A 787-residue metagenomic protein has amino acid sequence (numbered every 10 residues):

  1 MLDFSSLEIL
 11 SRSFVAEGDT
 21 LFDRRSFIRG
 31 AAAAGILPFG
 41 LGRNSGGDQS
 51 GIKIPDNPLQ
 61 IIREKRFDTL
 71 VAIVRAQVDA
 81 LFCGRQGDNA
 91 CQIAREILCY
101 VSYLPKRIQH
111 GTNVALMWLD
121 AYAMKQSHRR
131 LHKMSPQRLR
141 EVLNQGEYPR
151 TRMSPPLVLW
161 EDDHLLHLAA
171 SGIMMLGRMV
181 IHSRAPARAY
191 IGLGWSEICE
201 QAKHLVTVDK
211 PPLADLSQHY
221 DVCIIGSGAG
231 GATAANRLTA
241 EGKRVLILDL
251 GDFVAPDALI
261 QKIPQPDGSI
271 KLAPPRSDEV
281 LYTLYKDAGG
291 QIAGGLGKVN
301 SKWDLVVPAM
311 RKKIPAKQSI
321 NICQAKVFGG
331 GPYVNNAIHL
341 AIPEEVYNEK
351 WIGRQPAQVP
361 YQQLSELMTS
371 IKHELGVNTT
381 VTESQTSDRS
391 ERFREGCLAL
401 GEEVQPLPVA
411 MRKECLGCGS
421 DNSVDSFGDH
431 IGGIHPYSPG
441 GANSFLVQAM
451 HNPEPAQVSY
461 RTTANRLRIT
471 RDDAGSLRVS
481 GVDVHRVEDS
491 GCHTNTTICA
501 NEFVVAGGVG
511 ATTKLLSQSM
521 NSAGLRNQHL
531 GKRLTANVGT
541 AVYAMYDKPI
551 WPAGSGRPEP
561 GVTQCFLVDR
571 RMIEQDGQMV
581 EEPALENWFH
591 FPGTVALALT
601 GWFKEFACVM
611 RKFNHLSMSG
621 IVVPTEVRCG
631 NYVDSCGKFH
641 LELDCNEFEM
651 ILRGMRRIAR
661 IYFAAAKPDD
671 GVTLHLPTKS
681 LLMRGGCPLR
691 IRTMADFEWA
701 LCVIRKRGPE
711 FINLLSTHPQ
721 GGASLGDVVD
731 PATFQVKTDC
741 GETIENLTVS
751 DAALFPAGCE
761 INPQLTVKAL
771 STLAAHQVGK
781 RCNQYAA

Functional and structural regions predicted by a protein language model:
M1-F22: N-terminal secretory signal peptides
D3, S26-D48: N-terminal export signals
S26, S50, A202-K350, Q358-Q362 (+4 more regions): N-terminal glycine-rich phosphate/pyrophosphate-binding loop and immediately adjacent elements
I54-R184: Acidic/polar surface patches and capping/hinge elements
L168, M175-K210, G353-R466, T470 (+2 more regions): Conserved redox-cofactor binding core of oxidoreductases
D252, I270-S301, P455-Q457, S490 (+6 more regions): Mid-to-C-terminal "cap/lid" subdomains and adjacent gly/pro-rich loops that border and regulate access to redox
N465, D669-A757: A glycine-rich dinucleotide-binding beta-alpha-beta segment and adjacent secondary-structure elements that constitute
R468-T497: Conserved beta-strand-loop-beta-strand element in the redox core of flavoprotein oxidoreductases
